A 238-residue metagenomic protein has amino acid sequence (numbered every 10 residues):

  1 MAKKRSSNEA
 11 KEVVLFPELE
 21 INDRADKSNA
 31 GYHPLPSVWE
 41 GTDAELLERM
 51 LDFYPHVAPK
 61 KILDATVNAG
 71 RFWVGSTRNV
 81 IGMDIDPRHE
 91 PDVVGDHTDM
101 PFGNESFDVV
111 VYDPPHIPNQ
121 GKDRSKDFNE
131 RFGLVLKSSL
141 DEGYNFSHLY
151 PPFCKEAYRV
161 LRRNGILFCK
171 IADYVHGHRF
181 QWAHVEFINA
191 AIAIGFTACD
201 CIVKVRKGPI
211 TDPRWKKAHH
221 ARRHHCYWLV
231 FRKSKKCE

Functional and structural regions predicted by a protein language model:
M1-E238: Class I S-adenosyl-L-methionine-dependent methyltransferase catalytic core
